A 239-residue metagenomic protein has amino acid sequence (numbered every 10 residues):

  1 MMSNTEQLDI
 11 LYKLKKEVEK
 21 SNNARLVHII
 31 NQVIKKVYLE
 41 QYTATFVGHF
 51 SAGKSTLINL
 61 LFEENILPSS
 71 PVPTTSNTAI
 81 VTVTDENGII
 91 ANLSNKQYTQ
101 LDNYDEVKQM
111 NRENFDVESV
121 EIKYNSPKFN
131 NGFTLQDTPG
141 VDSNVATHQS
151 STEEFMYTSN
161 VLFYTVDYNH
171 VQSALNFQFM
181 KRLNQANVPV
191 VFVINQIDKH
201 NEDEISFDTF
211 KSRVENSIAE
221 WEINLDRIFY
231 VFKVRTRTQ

Functional and structural regions predicted by a protein language model:
M1-S21: Charged, amphipathic alpha-helical linker segments immediately N-terminal to NTP-binding catalytic cores
N22-N23, S206: Alpha-helix capping and helix-coil boundary motifs
I30, K35-Q239: Globular "head" domains of long coiled-coil molecular machines
